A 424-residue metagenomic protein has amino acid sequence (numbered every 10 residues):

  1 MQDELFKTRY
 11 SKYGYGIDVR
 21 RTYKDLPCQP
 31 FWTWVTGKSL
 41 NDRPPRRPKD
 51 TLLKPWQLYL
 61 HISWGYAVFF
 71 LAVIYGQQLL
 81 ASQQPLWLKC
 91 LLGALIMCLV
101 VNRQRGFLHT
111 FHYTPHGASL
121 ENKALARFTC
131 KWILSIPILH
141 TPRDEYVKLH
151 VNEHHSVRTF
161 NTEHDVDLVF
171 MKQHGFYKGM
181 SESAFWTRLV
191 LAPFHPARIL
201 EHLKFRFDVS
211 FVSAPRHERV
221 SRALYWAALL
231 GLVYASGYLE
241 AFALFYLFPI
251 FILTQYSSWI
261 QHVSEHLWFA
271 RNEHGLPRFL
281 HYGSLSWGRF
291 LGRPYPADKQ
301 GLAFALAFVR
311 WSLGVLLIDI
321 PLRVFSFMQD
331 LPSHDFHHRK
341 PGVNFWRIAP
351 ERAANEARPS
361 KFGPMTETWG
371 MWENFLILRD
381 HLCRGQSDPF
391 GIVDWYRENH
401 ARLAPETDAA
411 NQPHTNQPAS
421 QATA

Functional and structural regions predicted by a protein language model:
M1-W32, P405-A424: Intrinsically disordered, low-structural-confidence terminal and linker regions
Q2-T8, D42-T51: Feature for soluble, non-membrane regions of globular proteins
Y10, P341-V343, I348-A353, E373-A424: Acidic, carboxylate-rich catalytic segments that either coordinate divalent cations
G14-P44, Y59, A184-K204: Short, charged cytosolic
P44-F107, I138-L139, V212-W259: Alpha-helical bilayer-embedded segments of polytopic membrane proteins, i.e., transmembrane/intramembrane helices
V100-L224, A270, G275-Q386: Membrane-embedded catalytic scaffold of the fatty acid hydroxylase/desaturase
V209-L229, Y234, Y396, L403 (+3 more regions): Short linear elements at protein peripheries
S258-N272: Transmembrane alpha-helix/helix-exit interface in multi-pass inner-membrane proteins
